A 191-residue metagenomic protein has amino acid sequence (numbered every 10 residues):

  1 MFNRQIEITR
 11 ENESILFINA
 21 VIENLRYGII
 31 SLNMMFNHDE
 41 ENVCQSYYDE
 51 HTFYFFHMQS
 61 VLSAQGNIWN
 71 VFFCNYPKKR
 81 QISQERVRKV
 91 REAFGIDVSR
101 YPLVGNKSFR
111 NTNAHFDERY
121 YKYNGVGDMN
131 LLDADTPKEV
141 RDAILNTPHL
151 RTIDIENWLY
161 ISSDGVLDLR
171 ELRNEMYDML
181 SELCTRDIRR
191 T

Functional and structural regions predicted by a protein language model:
M1-P102, L131-T191: Amphipathic alpha-helical interface segments
S99-G125: Histidine-centered, metal-coordinating catalytic motifs and their short helical/loop contexts
Y123-D133: Active-site-proximal loop/helix of nucleotide/amide-processing enzymes and allied scaffolds
